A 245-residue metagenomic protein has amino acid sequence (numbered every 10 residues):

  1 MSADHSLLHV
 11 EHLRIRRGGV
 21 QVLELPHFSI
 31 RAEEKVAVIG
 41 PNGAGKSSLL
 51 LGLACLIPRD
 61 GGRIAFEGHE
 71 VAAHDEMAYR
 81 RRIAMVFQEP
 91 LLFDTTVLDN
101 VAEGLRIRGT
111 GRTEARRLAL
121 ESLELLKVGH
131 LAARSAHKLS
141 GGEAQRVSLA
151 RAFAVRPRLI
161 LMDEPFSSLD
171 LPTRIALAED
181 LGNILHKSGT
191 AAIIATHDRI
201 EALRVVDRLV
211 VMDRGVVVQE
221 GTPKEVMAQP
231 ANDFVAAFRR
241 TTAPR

Functional and structural regions predicted by a protein language model:
A54: Helix-to-loop junction immediately C-terminal to a conserved catalytic motif
G62-E70, Y79: Conserved ABC transporter NBD signature motif
R106, T113-L131, G182-N183: Conserved ABC ATPase "signature" region
S135-L139, E143: Conserved ABC ATPase signature
I160-E164: Catalytic Walker B motif of ABC-type/P-loop ATPase nucleotide-binding domains
E220-G221: ABC ATPase "signature
